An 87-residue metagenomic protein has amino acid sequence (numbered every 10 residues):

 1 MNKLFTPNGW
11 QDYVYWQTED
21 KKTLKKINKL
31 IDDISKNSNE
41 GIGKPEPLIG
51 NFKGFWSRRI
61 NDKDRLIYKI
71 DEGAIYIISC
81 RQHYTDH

Functional and structural regions predicted by a protein language model:
N2, Q11-L24, I42, I49 (+2 more regions): Enriched for short, Lys/Arg-rich terminal
L24-N37: Compact soluble domain cores
N37, E46, G50: Short glycine- and Lys/Arg-enriched binding-loop motifs that mark or flank ligand-binding interfaces
